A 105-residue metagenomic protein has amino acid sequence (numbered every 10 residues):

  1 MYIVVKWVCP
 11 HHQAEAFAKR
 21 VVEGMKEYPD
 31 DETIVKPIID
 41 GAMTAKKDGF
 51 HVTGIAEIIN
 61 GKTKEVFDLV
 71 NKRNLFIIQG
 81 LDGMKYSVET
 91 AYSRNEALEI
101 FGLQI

Functional and structural regions predicted by a protein language model:
M1-L69, E89-I105: Short S/T/G/P-rich N-terminal loop/turn motif that feeds into the first structured element of a domain
E27-D30, L75, Q79: Secondary-structure boundary motif
V70-N74: Charge-dense, low-complexity polyampholytic segments
F76-Y92: Conserved short beta-strand edge segments in small beta-sheet-based binding/regulatory domains
